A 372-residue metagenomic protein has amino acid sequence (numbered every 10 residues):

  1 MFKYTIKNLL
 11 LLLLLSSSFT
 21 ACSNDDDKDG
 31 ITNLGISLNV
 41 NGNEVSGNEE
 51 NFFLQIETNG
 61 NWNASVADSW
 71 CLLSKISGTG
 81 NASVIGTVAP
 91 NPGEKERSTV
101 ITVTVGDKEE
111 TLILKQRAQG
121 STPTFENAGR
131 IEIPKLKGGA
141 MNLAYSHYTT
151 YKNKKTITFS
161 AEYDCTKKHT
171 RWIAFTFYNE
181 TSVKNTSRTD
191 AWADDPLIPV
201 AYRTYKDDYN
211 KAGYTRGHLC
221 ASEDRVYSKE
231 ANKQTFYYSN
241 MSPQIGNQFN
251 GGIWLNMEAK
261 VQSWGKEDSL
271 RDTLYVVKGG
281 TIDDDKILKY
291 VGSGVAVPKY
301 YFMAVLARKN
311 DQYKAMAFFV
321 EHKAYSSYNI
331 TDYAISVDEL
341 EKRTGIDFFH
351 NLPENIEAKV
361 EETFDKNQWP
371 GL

Functional and structural regions predicted by a protein language model:
M1-L9: Bacterial N-terminal signal peptides that target proteins for export
S18-A21: C-terminal motif of bacterial Sec signal peptides marking the signal peptidase cleavage site
S23-D29, S98-T102, K115-L372: Domain-level detector for secreted/extracellular nuclease and nuclease-toxin modules, and for the ENPP-like C-terminal
D26-Q55: Beta-sheet-dominated interaction scaffolds and their linkers
N48-L54, P92-V100, K154-I157: Short, solvent-exposed loop/turn segments enriched in Ser/Thr/Gly
F53, E57-I85: Surface-exposed binding patches on compact interaction domains or structured appendages
G86-P92: Short, hydrophobic beta-strand segments
A89, T104-K108: Beta-strand-rich extracellular modules
